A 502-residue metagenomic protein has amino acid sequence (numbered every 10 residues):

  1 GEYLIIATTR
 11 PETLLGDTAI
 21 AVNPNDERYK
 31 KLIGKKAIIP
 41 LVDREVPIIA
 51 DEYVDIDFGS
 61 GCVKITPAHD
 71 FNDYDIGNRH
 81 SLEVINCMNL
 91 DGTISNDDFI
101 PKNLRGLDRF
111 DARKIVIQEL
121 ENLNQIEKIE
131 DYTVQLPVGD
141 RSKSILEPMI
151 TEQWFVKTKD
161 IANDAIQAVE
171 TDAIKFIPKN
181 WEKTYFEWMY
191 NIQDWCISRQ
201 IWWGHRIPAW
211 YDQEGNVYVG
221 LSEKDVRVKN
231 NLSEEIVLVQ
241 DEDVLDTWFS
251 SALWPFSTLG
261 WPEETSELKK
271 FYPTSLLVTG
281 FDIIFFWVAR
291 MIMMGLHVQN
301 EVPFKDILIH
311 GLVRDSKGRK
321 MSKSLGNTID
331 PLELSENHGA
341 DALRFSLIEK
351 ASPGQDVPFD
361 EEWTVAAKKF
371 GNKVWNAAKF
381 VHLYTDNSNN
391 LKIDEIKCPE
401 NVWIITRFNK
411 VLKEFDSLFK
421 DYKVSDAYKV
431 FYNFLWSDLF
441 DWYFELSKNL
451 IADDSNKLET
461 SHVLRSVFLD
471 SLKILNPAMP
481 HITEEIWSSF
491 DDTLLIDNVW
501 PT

Functional and structural regions predicted by a protein language model:
G1-L4, F58-E214, R319, L325-F370 (+2 more regions): Residue patterns forming the tRNA-binding/recognition surfaces of aminoacyl-tRNA synthetases and related DALR
Y3-I65, H69-D75: Protease-associated
D26-Y53, L82, S144-Q167, E234-E263: Conserved oxyanion/phosphate-binding beta-strand-loop segments in alpha/beta enzyme cores
R28, P40, N78-C87, Q118-K128 (+11 more regions): Secondary-structure transition/capping motifs at alpha-helix termini and the adjoining loop/turn into the next element
E52, S81-G92, I201-G204, P208-Q355: Alpha-helical recognition segments enriched in aromatics with Gly/Pro capping that present substrate-recognition
I85-D97, E301-H310, R314, D356-V365 (+2 more regions): Substrate-binding beta-hairpin/strand module that engages nucleic acids
I192, W248-A252, I284, M291-I292 (+7 more regions): Short alpha-helical scaffolding segments that buttress acidic/His motifs in well-ordered protein cores
Y211, Y218-L221, L238, D315 (+3 more regions): Acidic, turn-prone loop/beta-hairpin segments
